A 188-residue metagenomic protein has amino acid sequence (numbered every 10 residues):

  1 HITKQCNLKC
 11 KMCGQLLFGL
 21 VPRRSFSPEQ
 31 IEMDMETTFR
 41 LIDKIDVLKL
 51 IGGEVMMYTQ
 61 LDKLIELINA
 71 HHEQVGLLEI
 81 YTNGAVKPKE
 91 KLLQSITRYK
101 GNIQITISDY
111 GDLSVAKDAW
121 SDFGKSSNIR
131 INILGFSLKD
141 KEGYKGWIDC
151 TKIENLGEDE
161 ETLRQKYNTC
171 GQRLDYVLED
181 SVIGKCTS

Functional and structural regions predicted by a protein language model:
H1-T82, K87-K91: Conserved alpha-helical substructure of the radical SAM core
T38-I42, L93-K100, F123: Acidic (Asp/Glu)-rich catalytic clusters
V47-K49, L77-E79, N102-T106, R130-N132: Structural preference for beta-strand elements that scaffold enzyme active sites
K87-E90, L113-D118: Short, charged/polar "capping" segments at the starts of alpha-helices and the immediately preceding loops
K100-L113, N132-D140: Non-cysteine beta-strand/loop elements that form the S-adenosyl-L-methionine
D118-G135: Basic phosphate/pyrophosphate-binding loop/patch that engages nucleotide-derived ligands
L138-W147, S188: C-terminal accessory region of radical SAM enzymes
K152-S188: Accessory C-terminal segments flanking Radical SAM cores
